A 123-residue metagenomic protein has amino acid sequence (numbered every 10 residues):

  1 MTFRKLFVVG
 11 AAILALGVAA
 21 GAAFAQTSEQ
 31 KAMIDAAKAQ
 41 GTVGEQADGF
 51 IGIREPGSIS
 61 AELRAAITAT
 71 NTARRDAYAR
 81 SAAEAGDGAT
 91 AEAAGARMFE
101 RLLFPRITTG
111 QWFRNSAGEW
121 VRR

Functional and structural regions predicted by a protein language model:
M1, F24-Q26: Absolute protein N-terminus
M1-A11: Bacterial N-terminal signal peptides that target proteins for export
A12-I13, A23: Cleavable N-terminal signal peptides
A19-A20: N-terminal signal peptide c-region/cleavage motif recognized by signal peptidases
T27-A65, A69, E84-R123: Amphipathic, charged alpha-helical segments and their helix-to-coil junctions in extracytoplasmic/peripheral assemblies
R80: Compact soluble domain cores
